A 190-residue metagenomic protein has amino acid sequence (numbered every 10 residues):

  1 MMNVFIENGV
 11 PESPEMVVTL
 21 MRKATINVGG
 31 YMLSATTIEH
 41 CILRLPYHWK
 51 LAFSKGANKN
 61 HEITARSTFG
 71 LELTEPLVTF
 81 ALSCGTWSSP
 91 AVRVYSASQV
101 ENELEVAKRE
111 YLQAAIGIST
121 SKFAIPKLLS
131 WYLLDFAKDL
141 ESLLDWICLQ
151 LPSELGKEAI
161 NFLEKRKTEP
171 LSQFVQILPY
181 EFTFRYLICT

Functional and structural regions predicted by a protein language model:
N3-T190: C-terminal region detector
